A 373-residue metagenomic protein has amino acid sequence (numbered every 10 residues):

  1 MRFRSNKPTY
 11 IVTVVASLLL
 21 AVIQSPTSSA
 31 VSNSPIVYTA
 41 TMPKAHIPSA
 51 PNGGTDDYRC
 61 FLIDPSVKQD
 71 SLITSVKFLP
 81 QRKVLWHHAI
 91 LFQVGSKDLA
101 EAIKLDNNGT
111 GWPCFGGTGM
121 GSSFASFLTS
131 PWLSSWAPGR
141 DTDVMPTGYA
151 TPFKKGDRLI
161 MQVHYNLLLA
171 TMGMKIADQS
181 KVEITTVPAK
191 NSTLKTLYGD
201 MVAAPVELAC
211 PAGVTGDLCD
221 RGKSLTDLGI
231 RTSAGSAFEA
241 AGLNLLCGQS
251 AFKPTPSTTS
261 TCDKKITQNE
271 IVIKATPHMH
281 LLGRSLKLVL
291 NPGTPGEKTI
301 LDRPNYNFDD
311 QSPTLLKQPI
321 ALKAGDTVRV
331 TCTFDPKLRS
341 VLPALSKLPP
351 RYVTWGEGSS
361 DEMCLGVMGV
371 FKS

Functional and structural regions predicted by a protein language model:
R2-A30: Secretory targeting and sorting signals
V31-I271, T276-S373: Beta-strand-centric surfaces of beta-sandwich/beta-rich domains
